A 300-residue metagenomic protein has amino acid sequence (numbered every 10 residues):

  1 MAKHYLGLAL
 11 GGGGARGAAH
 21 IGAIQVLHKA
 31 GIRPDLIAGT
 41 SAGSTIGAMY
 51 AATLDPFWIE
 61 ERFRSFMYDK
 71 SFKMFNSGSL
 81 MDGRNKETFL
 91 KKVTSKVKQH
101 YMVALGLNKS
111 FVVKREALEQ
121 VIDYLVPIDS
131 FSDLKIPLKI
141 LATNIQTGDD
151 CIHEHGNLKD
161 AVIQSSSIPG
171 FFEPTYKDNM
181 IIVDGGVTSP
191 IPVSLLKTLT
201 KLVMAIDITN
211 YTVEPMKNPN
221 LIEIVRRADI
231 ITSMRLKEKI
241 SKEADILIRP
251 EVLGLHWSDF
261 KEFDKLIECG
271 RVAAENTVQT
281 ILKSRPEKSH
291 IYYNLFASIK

Functional and structural regions predicted by a protein language model:
M1-T40, A48-K300: Patatin-like phospholipase
